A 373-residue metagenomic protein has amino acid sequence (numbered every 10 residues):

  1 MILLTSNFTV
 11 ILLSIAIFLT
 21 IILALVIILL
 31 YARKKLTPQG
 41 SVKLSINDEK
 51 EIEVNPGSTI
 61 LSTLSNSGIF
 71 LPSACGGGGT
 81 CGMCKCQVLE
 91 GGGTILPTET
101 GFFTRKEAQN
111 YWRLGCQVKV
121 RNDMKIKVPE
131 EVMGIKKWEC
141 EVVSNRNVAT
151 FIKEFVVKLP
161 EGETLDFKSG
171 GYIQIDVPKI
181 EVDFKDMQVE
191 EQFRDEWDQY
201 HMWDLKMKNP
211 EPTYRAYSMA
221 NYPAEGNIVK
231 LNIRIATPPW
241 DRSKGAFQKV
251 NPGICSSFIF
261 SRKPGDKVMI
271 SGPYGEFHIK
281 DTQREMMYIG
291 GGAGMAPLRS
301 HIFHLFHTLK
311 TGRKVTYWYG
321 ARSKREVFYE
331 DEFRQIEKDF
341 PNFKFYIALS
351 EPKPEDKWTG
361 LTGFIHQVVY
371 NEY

Functional and structural regions predicted by a protein language model:
I2-G77, Q87-Q109, G312-Y373: Reductase modules of NAD(P)H-dependent flavoproteins
L25-Y31, K35, G101-K158, E163: Fe-S ferredoxin-like electron-transfer domains and their immediately adjacent linker/connector regions across
T59, M83, K125, Y172 (+1 more regions): Residue-level marker of beta-strand positions
C75, C81-C84, C116: Short cysteine clusters
V120, V132, K179-V182, G272-F277: Short, charged beta-turn/beta-strand-edge "cap" motif at the junction between a beta-strand and an adjacent loop
E141-P264, R322, A348-E351: Ferredoxin-reductase
T237-W240, K244-Y373: FNR/FR-type flavoprotein reductase catalytic core
